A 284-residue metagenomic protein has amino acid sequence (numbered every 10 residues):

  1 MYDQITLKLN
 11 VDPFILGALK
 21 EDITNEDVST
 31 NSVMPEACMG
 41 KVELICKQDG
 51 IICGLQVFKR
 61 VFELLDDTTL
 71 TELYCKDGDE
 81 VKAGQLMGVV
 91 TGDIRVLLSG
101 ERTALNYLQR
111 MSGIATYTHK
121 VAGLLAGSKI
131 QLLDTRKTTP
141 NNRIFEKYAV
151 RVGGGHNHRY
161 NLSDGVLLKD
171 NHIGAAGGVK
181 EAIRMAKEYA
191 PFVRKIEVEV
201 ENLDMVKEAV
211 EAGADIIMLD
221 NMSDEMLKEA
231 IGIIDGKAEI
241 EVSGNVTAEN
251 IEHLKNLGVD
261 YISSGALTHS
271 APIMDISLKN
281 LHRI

Functional and structural regions predicted by a protein language model:
Y2-A212, I216, K228-I233, E239-E241 (+2 more regions): Acidic/glycine-rich phosphate/pyrophosphate-binding loops and surrounding catalytic core that coordinate Mg2+
N221, G244, G265-A266: Short secondary-structure boundary segments
G236-E239, L281-I284: Short acidic, glycine/proline-enriched helix-loop-strand junctions
S243-G244, I262, K279: Cytosolic regulatory modules rich in charged/polar residues
P272-L281: Structured adenosyl-cofactor binding patch, chiefly the S-adenosyl-L-methionine
